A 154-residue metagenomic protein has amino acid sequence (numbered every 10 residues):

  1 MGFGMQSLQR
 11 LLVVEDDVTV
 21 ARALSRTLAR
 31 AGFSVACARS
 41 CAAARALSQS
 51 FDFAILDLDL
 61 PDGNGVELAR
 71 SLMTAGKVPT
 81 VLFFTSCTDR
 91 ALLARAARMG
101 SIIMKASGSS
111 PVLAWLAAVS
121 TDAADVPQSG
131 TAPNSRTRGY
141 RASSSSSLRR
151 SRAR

Functional and structural regions predicted by a protein language model:
M1-L12, A42, G108-R154: Non-catalytic signal-transmission and effector/linker regions of two-component phosphorelay proteins
E15: Conserved acidic carboxylate
R22-R30: Charged docking surfaces used in two-component/phosphorelay signaling
C37-F53: Acidic, metal-coordinating helix/loop segments flanking the phosphotransfer/catalytic sites of two-component signaling
S40, N64-E67: Acidic catalytic/metal-coordinating carboxylates
D57: Active-site residues of response regulator receiver
P61: The feature encodes the CheY-like receiver
